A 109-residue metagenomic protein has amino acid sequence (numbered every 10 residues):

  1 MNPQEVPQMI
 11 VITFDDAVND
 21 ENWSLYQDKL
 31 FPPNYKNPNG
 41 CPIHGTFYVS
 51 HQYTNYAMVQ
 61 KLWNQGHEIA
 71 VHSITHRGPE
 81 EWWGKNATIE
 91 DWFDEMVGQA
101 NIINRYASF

Functional and structural regions predicted by a protein language model:
M1-A70, T75-G84, I89-F109: Active-site beta->alpha N-cap acidic-glycine motif
